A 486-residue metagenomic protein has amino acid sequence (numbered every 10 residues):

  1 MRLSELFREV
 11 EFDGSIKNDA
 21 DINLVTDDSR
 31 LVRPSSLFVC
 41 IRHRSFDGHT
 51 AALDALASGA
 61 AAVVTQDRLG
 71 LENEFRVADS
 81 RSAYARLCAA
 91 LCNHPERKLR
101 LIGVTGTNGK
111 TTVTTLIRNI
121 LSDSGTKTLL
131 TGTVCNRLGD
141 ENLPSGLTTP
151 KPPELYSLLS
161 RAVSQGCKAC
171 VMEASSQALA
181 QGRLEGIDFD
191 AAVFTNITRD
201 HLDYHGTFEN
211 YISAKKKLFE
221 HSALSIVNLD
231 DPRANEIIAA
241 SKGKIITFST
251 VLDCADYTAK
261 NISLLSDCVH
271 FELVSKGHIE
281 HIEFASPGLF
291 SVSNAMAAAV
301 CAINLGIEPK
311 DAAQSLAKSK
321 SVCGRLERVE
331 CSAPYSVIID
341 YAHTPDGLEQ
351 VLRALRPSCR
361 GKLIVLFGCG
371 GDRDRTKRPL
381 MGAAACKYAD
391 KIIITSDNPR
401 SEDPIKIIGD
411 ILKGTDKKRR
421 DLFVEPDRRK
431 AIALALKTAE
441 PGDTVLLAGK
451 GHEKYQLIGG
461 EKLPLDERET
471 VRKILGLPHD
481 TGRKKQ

Functional and structural regions predicted by a protein language model:
M1-D13, L31-L37, D47, K242 (+2 more regions): ATP-dependent carboxylate-amine ligase
M1-R86, A90, P232, T258-S263 (+5 more regions): N-terminal leader/targeting and accessory segments in enzymes
F7, Y84-L229, R233-K244, M296 (+3 more regions): Phosphate-binding loop of NTP-binding sites
E9, T65-L71, Q165, A180 (+4 more regions): Acidic, Mg2+-coordinating active-site environments of NTP-dependent enzymes
S15-V25, Y84-L87, P150-P153, M172-L179 (+5 more regions): Short gly/ser/thr-rich secondary-structure transition/capping motifs
I22, P34-S35, A60, L71-E72 (+6 more regions): Short, well-ordered alpha-helix to beta-strand connector turns
D67-L69, T133-V134, S176, I197 (+4 more regions): Short, ordered loop/turn segments at secondary-structure junctions
L71-E72, R137-N142, R199-Y204, R373 (+2 more regions): A short acidic, helix-capping loop that chelates divalent metal ions and anchors anionic groups
